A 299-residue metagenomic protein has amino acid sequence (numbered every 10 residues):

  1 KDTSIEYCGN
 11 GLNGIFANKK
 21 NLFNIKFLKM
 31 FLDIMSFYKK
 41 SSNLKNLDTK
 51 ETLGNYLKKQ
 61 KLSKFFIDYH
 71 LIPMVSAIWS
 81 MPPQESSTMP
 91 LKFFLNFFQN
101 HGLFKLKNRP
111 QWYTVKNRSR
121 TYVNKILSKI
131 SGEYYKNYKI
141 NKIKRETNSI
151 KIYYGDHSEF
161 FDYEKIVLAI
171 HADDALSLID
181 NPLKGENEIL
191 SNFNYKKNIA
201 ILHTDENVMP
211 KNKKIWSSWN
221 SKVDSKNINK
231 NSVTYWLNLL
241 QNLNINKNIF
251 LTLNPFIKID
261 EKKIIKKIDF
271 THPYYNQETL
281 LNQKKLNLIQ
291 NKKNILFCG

Functional and structural regions predicted by a protein language model:
K1, K139-Y274: Mid-domain catalytic core of redox enzymes that form a hydrophobic substrate pocket/lid adjacent to a catalytic redox
K1-N96: Mobile amphipathic helical/loop "lid" adjacent to a hydrophobic cofactor/ligand pocket
N46, V115-S119, E159, L168: Aromatic-acidic/polar surface patches that form glycan- and anion
Y69, L251-L253, L296-G299: Conserved active-site loop/cleft motifs that coordinate metal ions or position small ligands
F94-Y153: Helical element adjacent to the flavin cofactor pocket in flavoenzyme catalytic cores
I130-S131, Y163-E164, K292: Short, well-ordered alpha-helix to beta-strand connector turns
Y134-K136, L168, F297: A structural signal for the hydrophobic beta-strands that form the central parallel beta-sheet of Rossmann-like
K262-G299: C-terminal catalytic lobe of FAD-dependent flavoproteins
